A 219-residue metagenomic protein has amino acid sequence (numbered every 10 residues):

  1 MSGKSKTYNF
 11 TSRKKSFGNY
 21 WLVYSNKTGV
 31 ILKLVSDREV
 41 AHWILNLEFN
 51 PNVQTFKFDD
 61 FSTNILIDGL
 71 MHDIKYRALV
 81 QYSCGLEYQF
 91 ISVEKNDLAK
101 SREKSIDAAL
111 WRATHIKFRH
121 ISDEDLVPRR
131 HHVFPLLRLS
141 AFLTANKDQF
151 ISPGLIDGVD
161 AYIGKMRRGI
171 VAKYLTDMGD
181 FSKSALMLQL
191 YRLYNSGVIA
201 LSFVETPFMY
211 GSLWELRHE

Functional and structural regions predicted by a protein language model:
M1-E219: Electrostatic, structured charged patches in enzyme active sites and in nucleic-acid/phosphate-binding
